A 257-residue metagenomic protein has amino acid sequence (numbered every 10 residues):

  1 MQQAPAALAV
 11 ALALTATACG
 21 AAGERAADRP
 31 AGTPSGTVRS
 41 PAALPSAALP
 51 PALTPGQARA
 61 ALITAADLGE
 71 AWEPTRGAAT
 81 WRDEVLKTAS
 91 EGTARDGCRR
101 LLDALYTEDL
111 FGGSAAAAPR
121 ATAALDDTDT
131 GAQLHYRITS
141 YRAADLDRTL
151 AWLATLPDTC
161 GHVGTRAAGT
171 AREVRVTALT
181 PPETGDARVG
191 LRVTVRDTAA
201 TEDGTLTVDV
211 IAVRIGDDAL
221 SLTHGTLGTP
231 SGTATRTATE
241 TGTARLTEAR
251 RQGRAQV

Functional and structural regions predicted by a protein language model:
M1-V10: N-terminal export and membrane-targeting signals
A7, L14-A61, G92-T93, E248-V257: N-terminal low-complexity, Pro/Thr-rich disordered segments that flank secretion/membrane-targeting signals
A47-E91: N-terminal leader/capping segments at the start of a protein or of a new domain
A52-T54, L134-Y141, G225-G232: Second-shell loop/turn segments in exported
R59-A65, G69, D147-A154, R236-T239 (+1 more regions): Extracytoplasmic/secreted envelope proteins and their assembly/folding machinery, especially bacterial periplasmic
A66-W72, R76, P157-G164, G242 (+2 more regions): Sec/Tat-exported extracytoplasmic proteins
T75-E202: A small/polar (G/S/T-enriched), proline-flanked helix-loop surface module common in exported/cell-envelope proteins
R175-E240: A short, solvent-exposed beta-edge/loop patch
